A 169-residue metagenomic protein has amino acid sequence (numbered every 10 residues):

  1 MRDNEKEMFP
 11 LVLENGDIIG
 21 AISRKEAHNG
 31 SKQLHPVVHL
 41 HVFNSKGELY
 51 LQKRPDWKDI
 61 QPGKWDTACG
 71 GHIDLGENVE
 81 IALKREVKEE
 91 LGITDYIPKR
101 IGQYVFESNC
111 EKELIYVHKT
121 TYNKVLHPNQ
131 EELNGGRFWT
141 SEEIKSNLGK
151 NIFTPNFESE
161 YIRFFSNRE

Functional and structural regions predicted by a protein language model:
R2-H39, F43-S45: Acidic, metal-coordinating catalytic segment for phosphate/diphosphate chemistry, firing primarily on the Nudix
K25-N29, G102-E107: Short, solvent-exposed loop/turn elements at beta->coil junctions and helix N-caps that rim active or binding pockets
A27-G30, W57-Q61, G136-R137: A short local loop/turn or secondary-structure capping micro-motif enriched for an aromatic residue
V37-C69: A glycine-rich, hydrophobic loop/mini-helix early in the fold
Y50-L51, A68-R100: The catalytic Nudix box helix
G63, L75, R100-G102, N109-Y122 (+1 more regions): Nudix hydrolase/Nudix homology domain
